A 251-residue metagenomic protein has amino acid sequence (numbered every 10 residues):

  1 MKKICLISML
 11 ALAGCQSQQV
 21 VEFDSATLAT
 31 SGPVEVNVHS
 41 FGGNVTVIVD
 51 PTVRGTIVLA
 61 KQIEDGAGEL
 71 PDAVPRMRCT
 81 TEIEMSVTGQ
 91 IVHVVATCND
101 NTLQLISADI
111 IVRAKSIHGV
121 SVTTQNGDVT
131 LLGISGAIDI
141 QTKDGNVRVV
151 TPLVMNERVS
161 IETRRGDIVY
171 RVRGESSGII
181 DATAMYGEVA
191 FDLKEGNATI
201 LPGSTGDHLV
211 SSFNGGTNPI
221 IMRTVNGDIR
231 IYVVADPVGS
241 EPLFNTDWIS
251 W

Functional and structural regions predicted by a protein language model:
M1-A13: Sec-dependent bacterial lipoprotein signal peptides
C15-H39, N44-I117, S121, D139 (+3 more regions): Acidic (Asp/Glu) and glycine-rich low-complexity loops/linkers that are typically intrinsically disordered
S121-P152: Right-handed parallel beta-helix
G127, G145, G166, G187 (+1 more regions): Hydrophobic lipid-interacting interfaces of membrane-associated proteins
V129, V147-V149, I168-R171, I231-Y232: Beta-strand-rich extracellular passenger or scaffold domains
I138-Q141, V149-T163, G174-S177, E195: Short helix-loop boundary/capping segments
